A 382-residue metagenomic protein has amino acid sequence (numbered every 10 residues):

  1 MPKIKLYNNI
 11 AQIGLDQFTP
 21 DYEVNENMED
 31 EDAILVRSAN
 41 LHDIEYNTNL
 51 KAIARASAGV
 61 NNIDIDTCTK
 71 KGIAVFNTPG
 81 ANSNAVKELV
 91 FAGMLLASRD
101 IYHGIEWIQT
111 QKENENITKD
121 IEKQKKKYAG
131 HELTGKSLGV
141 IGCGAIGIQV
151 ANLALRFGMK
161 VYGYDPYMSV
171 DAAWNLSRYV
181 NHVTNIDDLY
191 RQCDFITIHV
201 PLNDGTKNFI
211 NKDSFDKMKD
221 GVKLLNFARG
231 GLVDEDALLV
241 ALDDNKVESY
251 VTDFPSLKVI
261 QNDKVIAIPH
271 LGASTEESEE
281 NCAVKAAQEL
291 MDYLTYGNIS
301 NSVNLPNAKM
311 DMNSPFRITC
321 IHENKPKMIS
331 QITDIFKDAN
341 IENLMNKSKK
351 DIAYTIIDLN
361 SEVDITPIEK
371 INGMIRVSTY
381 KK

Functional and structural regions predicted by a protein language model:
M1-P79, N211-D213, D234, N346-Y354 (+1 more regions): An N-terminal-biased, well-structured beta-alpha scaffold segment characteristic of Rossmann-like dinucleotide-binding
P2-K5, I13, P20-V24, N77-A85 (+8 more regions): Structural/interface elements that position substrates and couple domains in central-metabolism enzymes
A39-I44, P166-V259, S274: Rossmann-like adenosine-cofactor binding region
P79-S137, N301-S302: Phosphate-binding beta-alpha-beta segment of Rossmann-like dinucleotide-binding domains, i.e., the NAD(P)
K87-E106, N152-M159, K285-N298, T333-I335: Oxidoreductase and adenylate-handling cofactor-binding alpha/beta cores
C143-G144: Glycine-rich Rossmann-fold phosphate-binding loop(s) that bind the pyrophosphate of adenine dinucleotide cofactors
G147-I148: N-terminal Rossmann-fold NAD(P) dinucleotide-binding loop
I260, L271-K382: NAD(P)-dependent dehydrogenase/reductase Rossmann-like domain
